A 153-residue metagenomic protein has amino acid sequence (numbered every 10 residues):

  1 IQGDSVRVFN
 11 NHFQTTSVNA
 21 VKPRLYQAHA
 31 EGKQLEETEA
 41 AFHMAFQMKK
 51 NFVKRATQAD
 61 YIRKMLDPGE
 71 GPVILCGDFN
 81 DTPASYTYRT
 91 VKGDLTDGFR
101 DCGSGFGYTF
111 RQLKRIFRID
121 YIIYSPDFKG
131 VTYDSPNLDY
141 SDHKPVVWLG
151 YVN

Functional and structural regions predicted by a protein language model:
I1-Q27, K129, P136-L138: Structured beta-strand-rich core segments of catalytic domains in phosphoester-bond hydrolases
Q2, E31, E36-E39, E70 (+2 more regions): Glutamate identity and glutamate-enriched acidic tracts
G3-S5, T15-T16, Q34, I74 (+2 more regions): Generic detector of bulky aromatic hydrophobic side chains
F9-N10, A45-F52, I74-G77: Second-shell loop/turn segments in exported
F9-N10, E31-Q34, K64-L66: Charged, low-complexity, helix/coiled-coil-prone segments
V18-H29, K49-V53, T82-T87: Phosphate-binding glycine-rich loops and adjacent basic patches that engage nucleotide phosphates, nucleic-acid
P23-Q47: A solvent-exposed, charged loop/short amphipathic helix patch at secondary-structure junctions
A56-I74, F79-N153: Metal-dependent phosphoester-hydrolase catalytic domains
